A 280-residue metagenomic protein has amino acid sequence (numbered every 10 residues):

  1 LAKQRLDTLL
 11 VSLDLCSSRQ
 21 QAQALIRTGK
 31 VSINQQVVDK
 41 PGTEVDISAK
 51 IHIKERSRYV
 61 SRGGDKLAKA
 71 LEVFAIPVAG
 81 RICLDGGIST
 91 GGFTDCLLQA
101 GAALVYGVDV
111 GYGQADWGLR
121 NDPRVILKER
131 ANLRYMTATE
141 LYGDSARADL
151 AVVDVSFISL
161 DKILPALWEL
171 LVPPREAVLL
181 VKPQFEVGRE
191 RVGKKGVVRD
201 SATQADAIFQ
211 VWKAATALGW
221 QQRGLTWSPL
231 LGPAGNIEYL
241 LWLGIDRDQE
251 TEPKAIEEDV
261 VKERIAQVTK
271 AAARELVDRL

Functional and structural regions predicted by a protein language model:
L1-A49, I82-C83: A basic, amphipathic helix-loop patch mediating RNA/tRNA/ribosome contacts
D14-L15, E72-A79, Y142: Glycine-rich helix-loop-beta junction characteristic of Rossmann-like nucleotide cofactor-binding loops
A79-S89: Conserved class I S-adenosyl-L-methionine
T90-G101: Conserved SAM-binding loop of SAM-dependent methyltransferases across substrates and taxa, primarily the Class I
Y106-K162: S-adenosyl-L-methionine
D161-V178: A short glycine-rich, Lys/Arg-flanked "PGG" loop and its adjoining helix->strand segment in the class I
P183-D200: Short, glycine-/aromatic-enriched active-site segment of Class I SAM-dependent methyltransferases
I237, L241-L280: Flexible, glycine-/basic-rich loop-and-beta segments that form/coincide with the SAM-dependent methyltransferase
